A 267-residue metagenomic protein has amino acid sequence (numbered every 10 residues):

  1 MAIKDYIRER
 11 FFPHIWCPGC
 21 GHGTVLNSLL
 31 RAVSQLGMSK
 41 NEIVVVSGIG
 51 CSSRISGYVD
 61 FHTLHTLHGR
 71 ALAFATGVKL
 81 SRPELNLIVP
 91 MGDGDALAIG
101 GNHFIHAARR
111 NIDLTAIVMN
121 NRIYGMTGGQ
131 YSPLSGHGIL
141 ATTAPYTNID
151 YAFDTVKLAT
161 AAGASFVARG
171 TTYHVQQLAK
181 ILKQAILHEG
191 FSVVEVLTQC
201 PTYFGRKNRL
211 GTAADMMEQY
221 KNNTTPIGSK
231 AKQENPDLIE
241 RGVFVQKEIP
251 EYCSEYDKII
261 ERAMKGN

Functional and structural regions predicted by a protein language model:
M1, F11-F12, Q199-N267: Flexible, low-complexity linker and terminal segments
A2-L67: Active-site diphosphate/adenylate-binding microenvironment
I3-K4, P133-Q184: Conserved thiamine diphosphate
F12, S39-I43, S81-L87, R109-T115 (+4 more regions): Short coil/turn connectors at secondary-structure junctions
W16-P18, V89-M91, F166-T171, V193: Short catalytic-loop micro-motif centered on adjacent basic/acidic residues
I49-C51, N121-I123, H174, L197-Y203 (+1 more regions): Glycine-rich beta-alpha junction loops
I49-G125: Thiamine diphosphate
G101-H106, M126-G138, L158: Active-site-proximal loop->helix
